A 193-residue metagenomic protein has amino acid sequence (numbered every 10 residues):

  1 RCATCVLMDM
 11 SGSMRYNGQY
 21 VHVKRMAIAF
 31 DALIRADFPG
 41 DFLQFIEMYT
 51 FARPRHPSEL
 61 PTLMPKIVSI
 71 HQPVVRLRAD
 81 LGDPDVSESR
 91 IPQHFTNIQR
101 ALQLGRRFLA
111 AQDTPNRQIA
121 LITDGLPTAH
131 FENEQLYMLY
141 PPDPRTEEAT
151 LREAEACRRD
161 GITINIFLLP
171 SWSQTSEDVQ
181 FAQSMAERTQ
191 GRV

Functional and structural regions predicted by a protein language model:
R1-V74, A101-G105, P115-I122, N165-L169: Von Willebrand factor
N17, S87-P92: Second-shell loop/turn segments in exported
S58-D80, Y137-T146, E187-T189: Acidic, Ser/Thr-rich peripheral helices and adjacent loops at domain boundaries
T62, D83-V86, A154: Small-residue-enriched hydrophobic alpha-helices in membranes
I91, F95, Y140-D143: Hydrophobic alpha-helical scaffolding
F95-A101: Structured catalytic core of nucleotide-sugar glycosyltransferases
L102-A120, L126-V193: Von Willebrand factor type A / integrin I
